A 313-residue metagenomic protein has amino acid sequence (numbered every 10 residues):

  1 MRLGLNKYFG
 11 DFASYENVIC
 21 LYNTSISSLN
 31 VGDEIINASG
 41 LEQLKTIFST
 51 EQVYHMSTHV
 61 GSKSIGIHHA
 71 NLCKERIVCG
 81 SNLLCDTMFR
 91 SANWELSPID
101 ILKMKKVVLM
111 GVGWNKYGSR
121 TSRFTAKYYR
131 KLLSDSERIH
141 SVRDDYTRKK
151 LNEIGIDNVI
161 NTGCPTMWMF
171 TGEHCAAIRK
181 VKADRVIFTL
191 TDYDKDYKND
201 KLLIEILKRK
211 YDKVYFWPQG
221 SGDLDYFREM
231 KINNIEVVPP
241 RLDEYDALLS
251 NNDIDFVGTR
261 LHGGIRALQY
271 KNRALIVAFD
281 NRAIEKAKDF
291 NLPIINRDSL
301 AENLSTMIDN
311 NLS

Functional and structural regions predicted by a protein language model:
M1-S313: Active-site anion-handling motifs in enzyme catalytic cores
